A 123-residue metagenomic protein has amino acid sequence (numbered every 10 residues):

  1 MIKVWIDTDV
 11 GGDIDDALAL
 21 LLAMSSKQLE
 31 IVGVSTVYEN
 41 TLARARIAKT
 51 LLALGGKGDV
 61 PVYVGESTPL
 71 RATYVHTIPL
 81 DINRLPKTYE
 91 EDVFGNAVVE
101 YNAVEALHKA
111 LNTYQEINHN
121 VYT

Functional and structural regions predicted by a protein language model:
M1-T123: N-terminal acidic, glycine/proline-rich low-complexity segments
